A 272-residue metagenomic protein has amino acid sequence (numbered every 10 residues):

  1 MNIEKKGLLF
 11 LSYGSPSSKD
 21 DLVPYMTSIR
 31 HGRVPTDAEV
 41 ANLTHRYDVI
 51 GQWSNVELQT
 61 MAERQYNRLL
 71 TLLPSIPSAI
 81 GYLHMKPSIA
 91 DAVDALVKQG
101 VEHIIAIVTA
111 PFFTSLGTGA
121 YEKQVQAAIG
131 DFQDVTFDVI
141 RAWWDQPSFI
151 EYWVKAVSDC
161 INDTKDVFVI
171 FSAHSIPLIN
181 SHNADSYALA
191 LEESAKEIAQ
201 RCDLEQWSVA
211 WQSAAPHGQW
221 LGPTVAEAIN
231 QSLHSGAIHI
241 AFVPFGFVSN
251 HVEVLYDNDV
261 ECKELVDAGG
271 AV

Functional and structural regions predicted by a protein language model:
M1-V272: Active-site-proximal alpha-helix that buttresses catalytic centers in soluble enzyme cores
